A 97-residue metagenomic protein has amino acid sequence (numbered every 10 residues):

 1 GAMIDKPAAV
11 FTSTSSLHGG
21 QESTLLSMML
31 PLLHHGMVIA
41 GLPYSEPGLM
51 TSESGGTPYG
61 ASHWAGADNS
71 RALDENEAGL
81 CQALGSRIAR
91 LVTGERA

Functional and structural regions predicted by a protein language model:
G1-M50: Helix-loop-strand module that forms the ligand-binding subsite of alpha/beta enzymes
G41-A97: Glycine-rich phosphate/pyrophosphate-binding loop and the adjoining helix
